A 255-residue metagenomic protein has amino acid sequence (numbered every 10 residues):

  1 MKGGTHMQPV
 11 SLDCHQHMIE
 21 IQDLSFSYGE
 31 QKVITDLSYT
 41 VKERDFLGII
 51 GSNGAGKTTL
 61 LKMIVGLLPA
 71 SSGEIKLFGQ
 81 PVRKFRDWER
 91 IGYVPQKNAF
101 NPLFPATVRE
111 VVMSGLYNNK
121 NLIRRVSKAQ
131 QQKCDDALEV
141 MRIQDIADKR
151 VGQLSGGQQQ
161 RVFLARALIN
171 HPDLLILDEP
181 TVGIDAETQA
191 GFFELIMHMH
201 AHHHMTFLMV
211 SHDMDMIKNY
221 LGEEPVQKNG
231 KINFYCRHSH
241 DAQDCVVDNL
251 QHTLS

Functional and structural regions predicted by a protein language model:
V65: Helix-to-loop junction immediately C-terminal to a conserved catalytic motif
G73-D87: Conserved ABC transporter NBD signature motif
S127-I146: Conserved ABC ATPase "signature" region
R150-L154: Conserved ABC ATPase signature
H171: Conserved catalytic motifs of ABC-family nucleotide-binding domains
L175-D178: Catalytic Walker B motif of ABC-type/P-loop ATPase nucleotide-binding domains
S211-H212: H-loop/switch region of ABC-family ATPase nucleotide-binding domains
